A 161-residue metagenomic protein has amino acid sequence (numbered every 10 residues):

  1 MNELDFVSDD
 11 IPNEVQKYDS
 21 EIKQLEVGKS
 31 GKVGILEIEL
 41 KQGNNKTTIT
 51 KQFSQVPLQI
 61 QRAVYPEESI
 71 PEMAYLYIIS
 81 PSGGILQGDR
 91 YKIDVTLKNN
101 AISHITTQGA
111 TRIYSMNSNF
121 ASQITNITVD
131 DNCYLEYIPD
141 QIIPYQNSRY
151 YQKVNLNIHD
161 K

Functional and structural regions predicted by a protein language model:
M1-S122, D131: Terminal catalytic/cofactor-binding subdomain
K98, D130, I138, N157-H159: Feature marks extracellular polysaccharide-active and adherence modules
A101, C133, S148, D160-K161: Small-residue (G/S/T/A) turn/hinge positions that recur once per unit in extracellular repeat modules
I105-T107, E136-P139: General beta-strand structural signal in soluble alpha/beta enzymes
N119, Q146-S148: Low-complexity, polar/charged sequence tracts that form flexible coils or short amphipathic helices and often embed
Q141-Y145: Conserved helix-adjacent loop modules within structured domains
